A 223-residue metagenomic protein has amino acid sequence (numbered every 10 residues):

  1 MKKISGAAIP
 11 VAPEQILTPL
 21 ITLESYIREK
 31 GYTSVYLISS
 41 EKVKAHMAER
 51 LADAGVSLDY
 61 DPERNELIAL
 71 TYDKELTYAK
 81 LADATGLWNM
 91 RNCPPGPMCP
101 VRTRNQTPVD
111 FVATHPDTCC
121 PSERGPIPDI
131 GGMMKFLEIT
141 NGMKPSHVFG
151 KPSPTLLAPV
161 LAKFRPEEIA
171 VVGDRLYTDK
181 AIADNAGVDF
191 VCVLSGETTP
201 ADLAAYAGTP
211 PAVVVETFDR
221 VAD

Functional and structural regions predicted by a protein language model:
M1-L17, E24-D223: Asp-based, Mg2+/Mn2+-dependent phosphohydrolase catalytic module
